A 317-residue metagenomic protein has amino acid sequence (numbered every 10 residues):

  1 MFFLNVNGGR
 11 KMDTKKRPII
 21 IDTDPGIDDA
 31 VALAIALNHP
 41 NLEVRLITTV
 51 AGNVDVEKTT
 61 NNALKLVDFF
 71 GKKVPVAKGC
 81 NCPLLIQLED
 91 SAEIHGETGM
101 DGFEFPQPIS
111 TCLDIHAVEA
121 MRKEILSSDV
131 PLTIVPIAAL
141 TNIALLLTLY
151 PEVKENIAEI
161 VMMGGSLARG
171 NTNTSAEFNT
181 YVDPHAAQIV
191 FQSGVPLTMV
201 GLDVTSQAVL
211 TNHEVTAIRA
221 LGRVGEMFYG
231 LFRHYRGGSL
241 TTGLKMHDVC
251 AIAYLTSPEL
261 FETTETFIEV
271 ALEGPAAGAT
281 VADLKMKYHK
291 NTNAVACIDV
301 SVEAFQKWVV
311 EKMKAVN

Functional and structural regions predicted by a protein language model:
M1-K11: Short, Lys/Arg-enriched N-terminal segments with co-localized hydrophobic residues within the first ~10-30 amino acids
D13, R17, T60-S127, L132 (+3 more regions): Metal-dependent C-N hydrolase catalytic cores
D13-K16, I35-N38, E43, Y181-H185 (+1 more regions): Conformational coupling and interaction surfaces
D13-T23, I27-K65, F105-Q207: Active-site histidine-anchored catalytic micro-motif
D68-K72, N81, L126-V130, T148-E152 (+6 more regions): Generic secondary-structure signature for well-ordered alpha-helical cores
V76, V190, I252: A residue-level signal for conserved active-site and pocket-lining positions in enzyme catalytic cores
E89-G96, T174-E177, V215-T216: Short, surface-exposed amphipathic charged segments that create phosphate/polyanion-binding patches used for binding
M100-F103, F178, V270: Short clusters of hydrophobic/aromatic residues that line enzyme substrate/ligand-binding pockets
